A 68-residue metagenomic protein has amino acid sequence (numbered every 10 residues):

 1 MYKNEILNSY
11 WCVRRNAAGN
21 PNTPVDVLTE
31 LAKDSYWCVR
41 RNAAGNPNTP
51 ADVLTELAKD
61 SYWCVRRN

Functional and structural regions predicted by a protein language model:
M1-N68: Alpha-helical scaffold segments
